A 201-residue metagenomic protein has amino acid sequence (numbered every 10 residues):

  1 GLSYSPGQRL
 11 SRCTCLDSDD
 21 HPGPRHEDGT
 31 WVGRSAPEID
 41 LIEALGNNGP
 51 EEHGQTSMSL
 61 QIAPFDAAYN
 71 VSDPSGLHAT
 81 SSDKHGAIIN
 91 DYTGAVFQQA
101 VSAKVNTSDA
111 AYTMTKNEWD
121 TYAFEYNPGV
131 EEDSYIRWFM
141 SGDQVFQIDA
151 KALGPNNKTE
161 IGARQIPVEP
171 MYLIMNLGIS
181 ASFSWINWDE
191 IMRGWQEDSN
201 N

Functional and structural regions predicted by a protein language model:
G1-N201: GH16 jelly-roll
